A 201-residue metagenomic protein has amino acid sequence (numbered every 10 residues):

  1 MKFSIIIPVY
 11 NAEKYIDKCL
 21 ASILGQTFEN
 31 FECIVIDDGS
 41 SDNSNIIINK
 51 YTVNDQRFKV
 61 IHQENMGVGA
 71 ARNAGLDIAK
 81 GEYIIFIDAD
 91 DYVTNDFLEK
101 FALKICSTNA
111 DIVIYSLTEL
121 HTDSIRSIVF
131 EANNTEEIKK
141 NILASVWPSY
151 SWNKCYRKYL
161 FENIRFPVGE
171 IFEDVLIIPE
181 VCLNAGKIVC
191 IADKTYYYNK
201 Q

Functional and structural regions predicted by a protein language model:
M1-S4, S22, E32, L176: Cell-envelope/extracellular polymer assembly enzymes that use nucleotide-activated donors
I7, N30-G39, K59-E64, A89: Short beta-strand/loop segment that forms part of the nucleotide-sugar
A12-G25: Short, well-formed alpha-helical segments that are part of the catalytic scaffolds of diverse glycosyltransferases
Y15-D17, D42-K50, H62, A74 (+2 more regions): Acidic helix N-cap motif at the loop->helix transition within catalytic regions of sugar-transfer enzymes
S22, D37-I46, D88: A conserved acidic beta->alpha catalytic loop
Q63-A79: Glycine-rich, basic loop-to-helix element that forms the pyrophosphate-binding segment of sugar-nucleotide handling
V68, A89-I191, Y198-K200: Donor-binding/catalytic cores of nucleotide-activated saccharide and glycerol-phosphate transferases/polymerases
I84: Short aromatic/hydrophobic "clamp" motif used to bind/position activated sugar donors
